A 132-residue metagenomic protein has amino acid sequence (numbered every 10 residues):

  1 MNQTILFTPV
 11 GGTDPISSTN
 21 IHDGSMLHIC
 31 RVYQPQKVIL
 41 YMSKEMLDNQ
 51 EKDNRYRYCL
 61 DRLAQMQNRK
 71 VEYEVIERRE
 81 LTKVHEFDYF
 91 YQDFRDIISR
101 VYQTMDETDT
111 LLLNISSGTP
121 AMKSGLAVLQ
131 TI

Functional and structural regions predicted by a protein language model:
M1-L112, A121-I132: Long, low-complexity, Lys/Arg-enriched
I115: Conserved SAM-binding loop
